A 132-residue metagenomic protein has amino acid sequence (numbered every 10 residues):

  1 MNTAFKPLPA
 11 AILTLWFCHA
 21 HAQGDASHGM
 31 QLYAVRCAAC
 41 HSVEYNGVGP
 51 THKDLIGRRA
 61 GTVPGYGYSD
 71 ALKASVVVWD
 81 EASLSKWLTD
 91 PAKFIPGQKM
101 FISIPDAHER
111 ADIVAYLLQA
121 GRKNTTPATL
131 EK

Functional and structural regions predicted by a protein language model:
M1-P9: Bacterial N-terminal signal peptides that target proteins for export
F17-H19: N-terminal signal peptide c-region/cleavage motif recognized by signal peptidases
G24-Y45, H52: Sequence/structural segment immediately N-terminal to covalent heme-attachment motifs in c-type and related
A26, M30, Y45, V77 (+2 more regions): Solvent-exposed, acidic/flexible segments
A26, P50-D70: Short glycine/threonine-rich turn/loop motifs
P64-S85: Short Fe-S-cluster ligation motifs
D80-A128: C-terminal capping alpha-helices of c-type cytochrome domains
E131-K132: Short, solvent-exposed mixed-charge patches
